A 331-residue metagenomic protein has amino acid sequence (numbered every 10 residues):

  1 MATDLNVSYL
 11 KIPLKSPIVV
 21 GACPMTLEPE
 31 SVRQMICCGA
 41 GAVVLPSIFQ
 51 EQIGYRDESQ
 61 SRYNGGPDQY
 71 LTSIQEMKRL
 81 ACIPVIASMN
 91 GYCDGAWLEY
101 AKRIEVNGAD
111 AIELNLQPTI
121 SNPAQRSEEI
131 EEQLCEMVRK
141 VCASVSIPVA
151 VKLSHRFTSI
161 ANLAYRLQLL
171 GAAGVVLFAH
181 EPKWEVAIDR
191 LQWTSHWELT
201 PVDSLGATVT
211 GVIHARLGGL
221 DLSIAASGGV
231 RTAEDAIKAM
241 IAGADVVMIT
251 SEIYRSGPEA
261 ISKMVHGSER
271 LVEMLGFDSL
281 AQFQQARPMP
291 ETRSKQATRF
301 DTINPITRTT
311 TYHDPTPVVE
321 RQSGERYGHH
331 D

Functional and structural regions predicted by a protein language model:
M1-G21, L71-K78: N-terminal amphipathic alpha-helix/helix-capping segment at the start of soluble metabolic enzymes
S8-I12, M25, F49-E51: Glycine-rich phosphate/adenosyl-contacting loop at the front of the ribokinase-like
P17-V32: N-terminal binding-site loop/beta-alpha segment at the start of enzyme catalytic domains that lines or forms
M25, I253-Y254: Short strand->helix junction
P29-I48, L71, Q75, R79-I86 (+3 more regions): Alpha/beta enzyme core
I48, I53-T72: Aromatic- and Gly/Pro-rich amphipathic surface segment
Q52-S59, V186-P201, Y254-F277: C-terminal helical cap(s) of enzyme catalytic domains, especially alpha/beta-barrels
S256-L275, Q282-D331: C-terminal extensions of enzymes
